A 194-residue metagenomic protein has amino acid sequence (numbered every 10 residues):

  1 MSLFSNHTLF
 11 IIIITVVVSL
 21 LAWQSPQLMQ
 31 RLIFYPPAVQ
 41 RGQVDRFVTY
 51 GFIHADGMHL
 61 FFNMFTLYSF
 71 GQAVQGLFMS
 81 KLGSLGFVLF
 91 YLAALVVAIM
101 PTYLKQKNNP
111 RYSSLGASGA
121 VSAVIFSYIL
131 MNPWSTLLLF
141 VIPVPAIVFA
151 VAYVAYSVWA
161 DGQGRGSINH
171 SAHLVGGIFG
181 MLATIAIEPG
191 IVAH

Functional and structural regions predicted by a protein language model:
M1-H194: A detector for small-residue-rich transmembrane helices and their helix-helix packing motifs
